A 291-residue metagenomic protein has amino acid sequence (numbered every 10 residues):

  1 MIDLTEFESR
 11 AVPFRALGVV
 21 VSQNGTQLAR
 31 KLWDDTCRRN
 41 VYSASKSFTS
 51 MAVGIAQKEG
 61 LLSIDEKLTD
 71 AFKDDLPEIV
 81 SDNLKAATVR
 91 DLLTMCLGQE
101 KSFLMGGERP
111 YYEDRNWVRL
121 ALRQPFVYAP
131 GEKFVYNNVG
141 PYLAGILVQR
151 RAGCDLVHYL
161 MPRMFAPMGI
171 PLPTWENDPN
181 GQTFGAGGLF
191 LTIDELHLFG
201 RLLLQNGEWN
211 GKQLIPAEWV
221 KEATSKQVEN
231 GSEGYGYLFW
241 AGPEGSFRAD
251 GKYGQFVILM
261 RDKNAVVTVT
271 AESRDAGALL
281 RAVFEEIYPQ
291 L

Functional and structural regions predicted by a protein language model:
T5-D35, I64, I258, N264-T268: A short, well-structured edge-of-sheet supersecondary motif
E8, T69, R90-L93, L122 (+7 more regions): Non-transmembrane alpha-helical segments in soluble domains of secreted/periplasmic/extracellular proteins
Q23, G251-L291: Structured C-terminal helix/loop/strand segments within mature extracytoplasmic catalytic/sensor domains
G25, N40-D65, L92, A144-V148 (+1 more regions): Active-site SXXK
L61-Q99, R123, A152-L191: Active-site helix/loop module of the DD-peptidase/beta-lactamase fold, centered on the serine-lysine SxxK catalytic
L97-N177: A small/polar active-site loop signature that marks catalytic segments
L143-L147, G185-E208, Q255-A271: Active-site-proximal alpha-helical segments within enzyme catalytic domains
L172, V220-V267: Active-site Gly/Thr loop motif
